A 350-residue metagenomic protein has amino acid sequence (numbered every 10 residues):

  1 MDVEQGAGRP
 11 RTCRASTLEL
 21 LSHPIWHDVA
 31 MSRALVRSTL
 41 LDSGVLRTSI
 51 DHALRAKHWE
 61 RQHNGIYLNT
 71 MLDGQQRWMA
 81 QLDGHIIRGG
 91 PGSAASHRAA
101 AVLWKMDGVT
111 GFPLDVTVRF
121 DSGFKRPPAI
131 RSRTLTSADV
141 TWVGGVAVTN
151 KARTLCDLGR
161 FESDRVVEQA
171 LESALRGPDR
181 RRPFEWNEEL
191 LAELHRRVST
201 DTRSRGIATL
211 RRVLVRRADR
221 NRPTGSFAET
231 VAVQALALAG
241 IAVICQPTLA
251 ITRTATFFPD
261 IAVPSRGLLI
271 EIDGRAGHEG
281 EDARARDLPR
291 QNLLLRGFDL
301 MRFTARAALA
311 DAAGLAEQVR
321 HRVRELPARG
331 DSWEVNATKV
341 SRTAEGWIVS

Functional and structural regions predicted by a protein language model:
M1-T209, T224, R324-S350: Short gly/ser-rich loop at a beta-strand->alpha-helix junction or flexible surface loop bordering the NTP-binding
G8, R14-T17, G44-V45, P178-S350: Surface segments flanking catalytic/ligand-binding clefts of nucleic-acid enzymes
